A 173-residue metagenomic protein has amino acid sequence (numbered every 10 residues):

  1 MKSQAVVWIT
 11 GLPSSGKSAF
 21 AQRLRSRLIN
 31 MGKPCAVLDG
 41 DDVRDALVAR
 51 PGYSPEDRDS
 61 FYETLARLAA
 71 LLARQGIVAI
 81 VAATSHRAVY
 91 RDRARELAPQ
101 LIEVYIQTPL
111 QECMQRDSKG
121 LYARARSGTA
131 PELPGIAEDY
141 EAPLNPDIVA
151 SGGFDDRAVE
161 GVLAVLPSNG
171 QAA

Functional and structural regions predicted by a protein language model:
M1-Q4: Phosphate-binding P-loop
I9: Hydrophobic anchor at the beta1->P-loop junction of P-loop NTPases
S14: Walker A (P-loop) phosphate-binding loop of P-loop NTPases
K17: Conserved lysine of the Walker
Q22-A70, R74: Conserved substrate/cofactor phosphate-moiety recognition/catalytic segment in nucleotide-dependent phosphotransferases
V37, L101-Y105, D147-V149: Conserved beta-strand scaffold positions in the cores of enzyme catalytic domains, especially in NTP/NDP-utilizing
E56-I102, I106, E112, Y122-A125 (+1 more regions): Glycine-rich phosphate-binding loop used to anchor ATP phosphates in small-molecule kinases, encompassing both
Q107, Q115-A173: Small-molecule kinase domains that catalyze NTP-dependent phosphoryl transfer to phosphate-bearing small molecules
